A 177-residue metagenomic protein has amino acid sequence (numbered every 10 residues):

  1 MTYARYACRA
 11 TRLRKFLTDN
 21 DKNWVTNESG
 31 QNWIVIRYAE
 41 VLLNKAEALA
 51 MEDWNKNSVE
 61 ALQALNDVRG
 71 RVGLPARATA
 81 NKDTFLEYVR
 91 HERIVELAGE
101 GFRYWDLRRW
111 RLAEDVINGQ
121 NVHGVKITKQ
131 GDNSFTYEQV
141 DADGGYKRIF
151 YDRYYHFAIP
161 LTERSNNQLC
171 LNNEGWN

Functional and structural regions predicted by a protein language model:
M1-N177: Acidic/polar-rich alpha-helix caps and helix-coil junctions
